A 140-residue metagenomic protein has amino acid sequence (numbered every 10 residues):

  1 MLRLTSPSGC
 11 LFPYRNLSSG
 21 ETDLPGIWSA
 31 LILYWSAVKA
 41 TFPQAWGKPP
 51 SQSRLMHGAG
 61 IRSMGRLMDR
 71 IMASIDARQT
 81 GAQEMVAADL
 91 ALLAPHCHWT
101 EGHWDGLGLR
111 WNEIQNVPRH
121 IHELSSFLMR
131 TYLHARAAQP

Functional and structural regions predicted by a protein language model:
M1-P140: Accessory terminal alpha-helical modules
